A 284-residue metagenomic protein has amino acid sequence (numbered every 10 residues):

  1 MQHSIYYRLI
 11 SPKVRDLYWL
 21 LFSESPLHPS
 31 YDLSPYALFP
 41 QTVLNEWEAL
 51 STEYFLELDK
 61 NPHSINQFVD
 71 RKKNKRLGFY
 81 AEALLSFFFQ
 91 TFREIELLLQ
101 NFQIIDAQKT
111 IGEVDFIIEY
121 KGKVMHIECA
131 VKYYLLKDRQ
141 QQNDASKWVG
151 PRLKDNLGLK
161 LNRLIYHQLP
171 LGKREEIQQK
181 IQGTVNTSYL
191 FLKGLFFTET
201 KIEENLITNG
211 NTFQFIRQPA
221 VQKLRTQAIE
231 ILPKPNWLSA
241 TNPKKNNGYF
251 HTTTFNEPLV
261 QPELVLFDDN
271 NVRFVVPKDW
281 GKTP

Functional and structural regions predicted by a protein language model:
M1-P284: Intrinsically disordered, low-complexity Ser/Thr/Pro/Gly-rich regulatory segments
